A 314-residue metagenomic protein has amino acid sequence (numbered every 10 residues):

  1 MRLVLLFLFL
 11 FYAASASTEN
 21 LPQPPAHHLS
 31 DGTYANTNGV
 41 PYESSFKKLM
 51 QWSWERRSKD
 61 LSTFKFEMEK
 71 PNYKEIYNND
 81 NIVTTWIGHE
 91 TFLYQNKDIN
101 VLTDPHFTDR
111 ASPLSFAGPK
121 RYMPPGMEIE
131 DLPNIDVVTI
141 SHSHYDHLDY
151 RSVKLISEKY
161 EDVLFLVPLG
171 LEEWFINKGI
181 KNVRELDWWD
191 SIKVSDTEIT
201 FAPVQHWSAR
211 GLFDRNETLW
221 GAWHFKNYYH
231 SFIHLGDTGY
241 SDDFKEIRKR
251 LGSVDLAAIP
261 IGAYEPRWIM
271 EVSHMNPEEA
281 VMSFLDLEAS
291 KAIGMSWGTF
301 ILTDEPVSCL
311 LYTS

Functional and structural regions predicted by a protein language model:
L3-Y12: Sec-dependent N-terminal signal peptides
A14-K120, P125-D131, K226-H234, D255-G262: Metallo-beta-lactamase
K59-N79, P168-H230: Metallo-beta-lactamase
T103, I135-S143, L166-P168, I233-T238 (+2 more regions): Active-site neighborhood of phospho(di)ester-bond hydrolases with catalytic His/Asp-centered motifs
F107-P124, W207-R215, E265-H274, I301: Acidic/histidine-rich helix-loop elements that form or flank divalent-metal/phosphate-binding sites at the catalytic
A117-V167, G252-A258: Active-site metal-binding motif and surrounding structural segment of the metallo-beta-lactamase
R151, S208-L287: Active-site-proximal loop/helix segments of hydrolase catalytic cores
Y312-T313: Conserved small/polar residues in nucleotide/adenosyl-binding loops
